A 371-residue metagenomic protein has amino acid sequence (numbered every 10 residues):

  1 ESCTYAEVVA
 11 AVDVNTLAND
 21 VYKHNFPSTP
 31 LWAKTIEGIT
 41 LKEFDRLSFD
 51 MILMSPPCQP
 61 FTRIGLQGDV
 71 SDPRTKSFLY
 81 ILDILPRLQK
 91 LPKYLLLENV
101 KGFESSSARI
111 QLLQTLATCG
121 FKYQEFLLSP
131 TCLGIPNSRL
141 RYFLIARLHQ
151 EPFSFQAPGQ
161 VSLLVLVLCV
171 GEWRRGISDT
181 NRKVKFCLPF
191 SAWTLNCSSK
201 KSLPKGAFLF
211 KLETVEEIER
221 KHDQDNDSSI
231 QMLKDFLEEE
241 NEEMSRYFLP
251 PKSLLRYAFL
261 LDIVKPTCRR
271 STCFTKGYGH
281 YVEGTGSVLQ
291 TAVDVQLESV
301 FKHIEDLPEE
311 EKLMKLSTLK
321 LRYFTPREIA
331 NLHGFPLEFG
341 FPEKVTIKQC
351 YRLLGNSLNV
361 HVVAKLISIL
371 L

Functional and structural regions predicted by a protein language model:
E1-Y5: Conserved SAM-binding loop of SAM-dependent methyltransferases across substrates and taxa, primarily the Class I
E7-D13: Conserved SAM-binding motif I beta-strand of class I
T16-D20: Short alpha-helix immediately C-terminal to the canonical SAM-binding loop
S28-I36: Conserved SAM-binding strand-loop segment of SAM-dependent methyltransferases
I39-F49, C58-H280, T291-Q296: Class I S-adenosyl-L-methionine
M51-L53: N-terminal Rossmann-like NAD(P) cofactor-binding module of classical short-chain dehydrogenase/reductase
K234-L371: C-terminal target-recognition/interaction regions appended to catalytic cores
